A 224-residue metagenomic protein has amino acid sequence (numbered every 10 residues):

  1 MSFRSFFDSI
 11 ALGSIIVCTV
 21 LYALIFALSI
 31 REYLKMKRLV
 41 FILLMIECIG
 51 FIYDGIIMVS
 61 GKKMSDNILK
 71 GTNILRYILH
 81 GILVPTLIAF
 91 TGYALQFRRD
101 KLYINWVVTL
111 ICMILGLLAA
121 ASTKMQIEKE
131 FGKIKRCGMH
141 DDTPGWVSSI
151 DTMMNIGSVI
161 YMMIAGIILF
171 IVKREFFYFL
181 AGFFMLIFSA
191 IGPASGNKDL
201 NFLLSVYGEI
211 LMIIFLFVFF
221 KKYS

Functional and structural regions predicted by a protein language model:
M1-I25, D151-N155: Hydrophobic transmembrane alpha-helical segments in integral membrane proteins
A23-Y33, I57-I68, I78-M113, F220: Internal transmembrane alpha-helix with an interfacial aromatic "cap," most often the third helix
I30, M58-N67, A119-E128, S189-D199: Juxtamembrane "helix-exit" motif on the non-cytosolic side of transmembrane helices
K35-C48, K101-V108, V172-F183, S224: Membrane-interfacial loop-to-transmembrane alpha-helix junctions, especially the N-terminal start
M45-K63: A generic, lipid-embedded transmembrane alpha helix
N67-I78, K135, K198-E209: Non-cytosolic membrane-interface motifs at loop->transmembrane helix junctions
I82, T91-I160: Membrane-proximal helix-loop-helix units in multi-pass membrane proteins
V84, S158-S224: C-terminal transmembrane-bundle signature of multipass membrane proteins, characterized by strong activation on
